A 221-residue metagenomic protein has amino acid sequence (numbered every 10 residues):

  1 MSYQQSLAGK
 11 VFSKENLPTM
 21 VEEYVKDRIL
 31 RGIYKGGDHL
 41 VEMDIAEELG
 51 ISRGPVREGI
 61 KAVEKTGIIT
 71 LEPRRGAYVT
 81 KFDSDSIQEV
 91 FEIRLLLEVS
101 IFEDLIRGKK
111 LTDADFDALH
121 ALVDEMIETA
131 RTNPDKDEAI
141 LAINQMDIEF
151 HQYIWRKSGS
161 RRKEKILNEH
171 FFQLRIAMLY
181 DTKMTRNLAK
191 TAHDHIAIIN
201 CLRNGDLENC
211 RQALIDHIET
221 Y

Functional and structural regions predicted by a protein language model:
M1-R107: Short linear motifs at protein or domain termini
M1-V11, E208-Y221: C-terminal effector-binding regulatory domain of bacterial HTH transcription factors
N16, L141, R186-A189: Short helix-capping and inter-helix turn/linker motifs at the boundaries of alpha-helical repeat units
T19, L95, D117-H120, A189-H193: Amphipathic alpha-helical repeat elements characteristic of tetratricopeptide repeat
D83, N204-D206: Acidic/polar helix N-cap motif
E98-K110, Q152-G159: Helix-loop "lid/cap" segments that line or gate small-molecule binding pockets
D113-Y180, D194-N200, N209-T220: Conserved amphipathic alpha-helical segments that form helical-bundle/coiled-coil interaction surfaces
